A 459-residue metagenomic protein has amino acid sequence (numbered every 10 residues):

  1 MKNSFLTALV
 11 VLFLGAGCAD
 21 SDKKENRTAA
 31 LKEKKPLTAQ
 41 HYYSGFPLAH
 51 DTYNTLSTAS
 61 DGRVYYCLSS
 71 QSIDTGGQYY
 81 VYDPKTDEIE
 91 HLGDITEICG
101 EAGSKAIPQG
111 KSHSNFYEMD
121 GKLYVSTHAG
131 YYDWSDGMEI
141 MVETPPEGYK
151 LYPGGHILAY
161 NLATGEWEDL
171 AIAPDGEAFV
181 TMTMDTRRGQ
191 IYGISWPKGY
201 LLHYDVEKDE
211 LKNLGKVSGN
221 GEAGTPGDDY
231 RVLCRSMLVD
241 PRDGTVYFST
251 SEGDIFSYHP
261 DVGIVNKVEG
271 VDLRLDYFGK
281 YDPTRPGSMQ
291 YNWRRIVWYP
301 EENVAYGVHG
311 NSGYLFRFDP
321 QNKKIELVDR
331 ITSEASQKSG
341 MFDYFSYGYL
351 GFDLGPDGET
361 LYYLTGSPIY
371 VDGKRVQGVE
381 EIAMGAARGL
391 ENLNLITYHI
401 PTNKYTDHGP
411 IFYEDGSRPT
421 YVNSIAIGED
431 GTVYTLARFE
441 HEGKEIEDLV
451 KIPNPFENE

Functional and structural regions predicted by a protein language model:
N26-A49: A short helix->beta-strand "capping" segment at the edge of beta-propeller domains
H41-G45, L92-P108, E168-E177, G215-D229 (+3 more regions): Surface-exposed loop and turn segments in beta-propeller and other repeat-based domains that flank or scaffold
Y43-G77: Beta-strand-rich domains and repeat architectures in extracellular enzymes and scaffolds, especially beta-propellers
H50-T55, C99-N115, E177-T183, E222-L238 (+5 more regions): Repeated scaffold domains used in trafficking and secretory/extracellular systems, primarily beta-propellers
T58-D61, E118-D120, D185-R188, D240-D243 (+3 more regions): Residue-level detector of Asp-centered blade-edge/turn motifs that repeat once per structural unit in beta-propeller
S69-I73, V125-Y152, L364-N392, F439-E447: Short, conserved, GDST-rich strand-edge loop motifs in beta-rich repeat architectures
G307-V308, G313, M341-I400: Loop/turn-rich, solvent-exposed surfaces of beta-rich toroidal or solenoidal domains
P419-E459: Blade-level signature of beta-propeller repeat domains, shared across WD40, Kelch, NHL, RCC1 and BNR/Asp-box propellers
